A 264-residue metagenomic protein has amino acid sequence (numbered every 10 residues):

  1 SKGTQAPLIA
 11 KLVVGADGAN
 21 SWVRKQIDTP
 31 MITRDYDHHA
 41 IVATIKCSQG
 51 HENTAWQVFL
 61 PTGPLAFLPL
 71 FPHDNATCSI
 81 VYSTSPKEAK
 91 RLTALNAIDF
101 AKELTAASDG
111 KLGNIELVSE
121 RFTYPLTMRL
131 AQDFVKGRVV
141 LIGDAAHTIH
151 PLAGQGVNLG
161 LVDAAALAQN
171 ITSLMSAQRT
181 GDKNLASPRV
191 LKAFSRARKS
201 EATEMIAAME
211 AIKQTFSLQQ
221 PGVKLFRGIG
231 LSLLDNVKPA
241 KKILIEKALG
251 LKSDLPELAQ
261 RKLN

Functional and structural regions predicted by a protein language model:
G3-L12: Core beta-strand elements of the Rossmann-like FAD/NAD(P) dinucleotide-binding domain in flavoenzyme oxidoreductases
T4, L60-P125, K183: Conserved FAD/dinucleotide-binding core of flavoprotein oxidoreductases
A16, G143, V162: Active-site flanking residues adjacent to catalytic metal/cofactor-binding acidic residues
G18-N20, H147: Short glycine-rich anion-binding loops that position phosphate/pyrophosphate groups of nucleotides and phosphorylated
N20-A55, T84-E88, L104: Central beta-strand plus flanking loop segment that forms part of the substrate or channel wall within the catalytic
Q132-L152: Short FAD-binding loop at a beta-strand-to-alpha-helix junction that anchors the flavin cofactor in diverse
H150-D163: A conserved FAD-binding loop/helix module that cradles the flavin
Q169-N264: C-terminal helical "tail/cap" subdomain of flavin- and related membrane-associated enzymes
